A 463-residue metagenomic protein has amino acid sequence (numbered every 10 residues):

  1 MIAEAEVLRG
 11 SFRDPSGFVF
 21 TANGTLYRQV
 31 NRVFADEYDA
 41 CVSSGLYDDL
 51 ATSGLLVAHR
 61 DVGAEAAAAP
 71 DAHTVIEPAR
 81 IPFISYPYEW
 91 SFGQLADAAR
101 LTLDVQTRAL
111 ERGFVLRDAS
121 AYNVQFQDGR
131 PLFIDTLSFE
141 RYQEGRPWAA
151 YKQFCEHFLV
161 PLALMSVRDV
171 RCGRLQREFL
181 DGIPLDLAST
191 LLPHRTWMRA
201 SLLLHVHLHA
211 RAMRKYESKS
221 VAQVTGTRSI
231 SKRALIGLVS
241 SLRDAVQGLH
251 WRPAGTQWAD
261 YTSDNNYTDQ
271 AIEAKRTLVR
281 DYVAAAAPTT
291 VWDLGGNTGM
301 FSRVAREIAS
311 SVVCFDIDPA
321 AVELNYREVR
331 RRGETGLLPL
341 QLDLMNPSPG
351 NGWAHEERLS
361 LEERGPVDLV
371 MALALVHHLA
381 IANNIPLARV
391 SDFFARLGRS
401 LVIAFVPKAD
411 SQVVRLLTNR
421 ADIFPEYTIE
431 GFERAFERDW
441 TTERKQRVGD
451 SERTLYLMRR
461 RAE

Functional and structural regions predicted by a protein language model:
V115, S120-S166: Catalytic activation segment of kinase domains across protein kinase-like and atypical kinase folds
A287-N297: Conserved class I S-adenosyl-L-methionine
T298-S310: Conserved SAM-binding loop of SAM-dependent methyltransferases across substrates and taxa, primarily the Class I
S311-D316: Conserved SAM-binding motif I beta-strand of class I
Y326-R364: S-adenosyl-L-methionine
M371: A conserved beta-strand element that flanks and buttresses the S-adenosyl-L-methionine
H378-F394: A short, conserved alpha-helix within the catalytic core of class I
F393-K408: Conserved beta-strand signature within the Rossmann-like core of class I S-adenosyl-L-methionine
